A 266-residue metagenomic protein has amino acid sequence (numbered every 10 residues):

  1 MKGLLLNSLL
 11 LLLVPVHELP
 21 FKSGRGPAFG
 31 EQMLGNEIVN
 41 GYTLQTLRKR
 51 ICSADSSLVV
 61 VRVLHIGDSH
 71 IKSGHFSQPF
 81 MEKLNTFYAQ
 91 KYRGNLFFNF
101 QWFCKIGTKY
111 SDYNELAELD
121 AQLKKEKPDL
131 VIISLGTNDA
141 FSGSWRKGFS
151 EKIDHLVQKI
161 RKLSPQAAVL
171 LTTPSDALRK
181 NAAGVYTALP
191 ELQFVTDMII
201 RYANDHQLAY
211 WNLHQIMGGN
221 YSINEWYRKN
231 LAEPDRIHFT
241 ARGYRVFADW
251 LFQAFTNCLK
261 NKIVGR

Functional and structural regions predicted by a protein language model:
M1-I66, H70-F98, A117, T256 (+1 more regions): N-terminal secretory targeting modules
V39-C52, S111-L123, E151-K159, Q193-F194 (+1 more regions): Alpha-helical scaffolding within the catalytic cores of extracellular/periplasmic polymer-degrading hydrolases
V59-R62, E126-V131, S164-V169, D205-A209: Loop/turn elements at helix/coil->beta-strand transitions in domains of secreted/extracellular proteins
V60-H65, H70-K152, H238: Conserved SGNH/GDSL esterase-like catalytic core that processes O-acyl groups on lipids and polysaccharides
G74, Q78-E82, A117, A121 (+9 more regions): Solvent-exposed, polar/charged alpha-helical surfaces in well-ordered, non-transmembrane soluble domains, broadly
Q101, L170, W211: General small-molecule cofactor/ligand-binding pocket signal
I132-G136, I153-V157, A168-T173: Conserved, well-ordered alpha-helix/loop/beta-strand core segments that scaffold catalytic motifs
D176-R266: Catalytic His-Asp segment of secreted/periplasmic serine-dependent ester chemistry enzymes
